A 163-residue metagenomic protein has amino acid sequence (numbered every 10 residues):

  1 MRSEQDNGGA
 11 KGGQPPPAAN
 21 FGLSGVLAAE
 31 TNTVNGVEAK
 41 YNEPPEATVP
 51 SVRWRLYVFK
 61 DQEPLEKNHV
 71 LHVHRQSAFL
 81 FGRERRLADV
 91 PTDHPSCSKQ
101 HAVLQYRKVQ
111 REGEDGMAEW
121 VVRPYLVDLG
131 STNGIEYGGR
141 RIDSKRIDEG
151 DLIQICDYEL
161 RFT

Functional and structural regions predicted by a protein language model:
M1-P95, K108-D115: Intrinsically disordered, low-complexity acidic Ser/Thr-rich regulatory segments
H74-I155, E159: Forkhead-associated
R161-T163: Short beta-strand-to-coil "C-cap" segments at the C-terminal boundary of structured domains/repeats, marking
